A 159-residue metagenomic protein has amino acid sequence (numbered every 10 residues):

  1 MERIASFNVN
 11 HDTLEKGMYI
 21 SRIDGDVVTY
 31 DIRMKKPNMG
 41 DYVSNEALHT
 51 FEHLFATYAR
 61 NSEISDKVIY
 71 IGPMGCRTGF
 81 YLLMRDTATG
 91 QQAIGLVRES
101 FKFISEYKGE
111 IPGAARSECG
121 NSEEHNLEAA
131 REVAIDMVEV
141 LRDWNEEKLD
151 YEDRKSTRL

Functional and structural regions predicted by a protein language model:
M1-N38, Y151-K155: Non-catalytic terminal extensions that flank enzyme cores
M18-I20, V68-P73: Generic structural motif
V27-R60, Y70-I71: Active/ligand-binding-proximal structured segments within catalytic/core domains that scaffold catalytic residues
H53-I64, R98-K102, E106: Short, intrinsically disordered, mixed-charge
A59-V68, T89-Q92: Short, solvent-exposed secondary-structure capping/transition elements
P73-D143: Active-site-adjacent, His/Asp/Glu-enriched structural segments that form or flank metal-binding and acid/base networks
V140-R154: Sequence-structural signature of the catalytic-core scaffold of metal-dependent phosphohydrolases that act on
T157-L159: Conserved small/polar residues in nucleotide/adenosyl-binding loops
